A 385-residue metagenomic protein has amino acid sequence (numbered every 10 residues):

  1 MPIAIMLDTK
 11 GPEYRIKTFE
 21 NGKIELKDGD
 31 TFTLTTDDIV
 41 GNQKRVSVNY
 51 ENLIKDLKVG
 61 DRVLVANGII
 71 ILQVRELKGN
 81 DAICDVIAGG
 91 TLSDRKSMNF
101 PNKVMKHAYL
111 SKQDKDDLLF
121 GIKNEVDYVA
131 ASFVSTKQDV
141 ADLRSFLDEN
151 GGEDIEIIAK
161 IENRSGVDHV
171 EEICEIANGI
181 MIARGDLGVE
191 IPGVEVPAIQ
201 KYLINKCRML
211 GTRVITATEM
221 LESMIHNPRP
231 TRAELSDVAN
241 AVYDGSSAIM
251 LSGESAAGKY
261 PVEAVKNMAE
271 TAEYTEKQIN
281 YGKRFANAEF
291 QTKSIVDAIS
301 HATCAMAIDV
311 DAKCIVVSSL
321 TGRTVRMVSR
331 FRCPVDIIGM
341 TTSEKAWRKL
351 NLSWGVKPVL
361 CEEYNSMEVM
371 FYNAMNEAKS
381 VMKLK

Functional and structural regions predicted by a protein language model:
M1-K385: Non-catalytic helical/linker scaffolds that mediate oligomerization, partner binding, and domain coupling around large
